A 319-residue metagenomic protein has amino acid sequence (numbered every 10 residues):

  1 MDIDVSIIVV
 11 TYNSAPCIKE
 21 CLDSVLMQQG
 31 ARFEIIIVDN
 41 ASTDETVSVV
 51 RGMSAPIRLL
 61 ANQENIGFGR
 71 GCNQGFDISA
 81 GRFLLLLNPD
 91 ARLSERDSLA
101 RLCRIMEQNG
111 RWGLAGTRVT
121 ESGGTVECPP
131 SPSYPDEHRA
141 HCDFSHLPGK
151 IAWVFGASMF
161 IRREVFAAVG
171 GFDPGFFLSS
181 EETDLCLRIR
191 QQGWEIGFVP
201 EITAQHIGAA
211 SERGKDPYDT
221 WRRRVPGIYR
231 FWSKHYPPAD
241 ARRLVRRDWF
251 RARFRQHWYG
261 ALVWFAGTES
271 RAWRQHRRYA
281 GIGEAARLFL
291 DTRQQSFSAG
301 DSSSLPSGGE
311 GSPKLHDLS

Functional and structural regions predicted by a protein language model:
M1-S24: N-proximal low-complexity "stem/linker" segments adjacent to membrane-targeting elements
C17-K19, D44-G52: Acidic helix N-cap motif at the loop->helix transition within catalytic regions of sugar-transfer enzymes
D23-R32: Short, acidic, metal-binding catalytic loop of nucleotide-sugar glycosyltransferases
S24, D39-S48, E64, R92: A conserved acidic beta->alpha catalytic loop
A61, I66, R70-Q74, R92-S94 (+3 more regions): Acidic/His-rich active-site region of diverse nucleotide-sugar glycosyltransferases
L84: Short aromatic/hydrophobic "clamp" motif used to bind/position activated sugar donors
P174-F177, T183-Q205: Catalytic donor-sugar/metal-binding loop of nucleotide-sugar-dependent glycosyltransferases
R222-P226, P238-S319: Non-catalytic, C-terminal membrane-associated alpha-helical segments of glycosyltransferases
